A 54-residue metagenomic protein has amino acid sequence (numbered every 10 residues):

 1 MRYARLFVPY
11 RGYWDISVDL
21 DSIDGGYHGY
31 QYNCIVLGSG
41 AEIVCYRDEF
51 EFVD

Functional and structural regions predicted by a protein language model:
M1-R2, E51-D54: Short intrinsically disordered terminal tails
R2-R47: Basic/aromatic-rich interaction segments and small domains that mediate binding to polyanionic partners
